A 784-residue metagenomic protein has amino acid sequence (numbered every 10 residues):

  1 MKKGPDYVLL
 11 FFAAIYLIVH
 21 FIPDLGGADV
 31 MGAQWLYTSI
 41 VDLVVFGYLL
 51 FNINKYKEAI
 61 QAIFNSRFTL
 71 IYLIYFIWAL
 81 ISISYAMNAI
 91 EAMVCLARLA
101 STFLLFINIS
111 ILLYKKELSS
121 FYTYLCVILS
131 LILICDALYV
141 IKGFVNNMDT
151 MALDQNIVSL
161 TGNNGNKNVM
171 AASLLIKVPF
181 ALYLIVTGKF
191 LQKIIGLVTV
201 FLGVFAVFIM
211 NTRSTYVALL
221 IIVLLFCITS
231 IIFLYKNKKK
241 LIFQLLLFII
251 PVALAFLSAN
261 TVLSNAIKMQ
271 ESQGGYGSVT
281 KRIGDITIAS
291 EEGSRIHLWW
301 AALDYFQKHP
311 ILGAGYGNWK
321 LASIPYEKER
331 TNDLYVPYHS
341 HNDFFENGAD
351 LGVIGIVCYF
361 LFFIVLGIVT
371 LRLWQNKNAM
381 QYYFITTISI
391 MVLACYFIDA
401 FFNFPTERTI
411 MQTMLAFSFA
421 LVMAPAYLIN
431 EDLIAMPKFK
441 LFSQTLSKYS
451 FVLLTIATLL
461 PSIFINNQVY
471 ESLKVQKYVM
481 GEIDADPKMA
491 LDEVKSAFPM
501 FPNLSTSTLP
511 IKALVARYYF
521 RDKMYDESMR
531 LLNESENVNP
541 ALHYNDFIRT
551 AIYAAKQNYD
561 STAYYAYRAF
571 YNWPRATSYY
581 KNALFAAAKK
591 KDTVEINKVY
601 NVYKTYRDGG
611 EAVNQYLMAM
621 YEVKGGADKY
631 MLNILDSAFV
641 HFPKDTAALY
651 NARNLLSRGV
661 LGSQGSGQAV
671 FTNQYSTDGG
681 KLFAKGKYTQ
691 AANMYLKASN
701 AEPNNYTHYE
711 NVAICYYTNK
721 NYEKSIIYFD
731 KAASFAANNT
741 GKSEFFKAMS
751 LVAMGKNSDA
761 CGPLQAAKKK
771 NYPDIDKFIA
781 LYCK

Functional and structural regions predicted by a protein language model:
M1-I81, M87-A97, L104-L131, L184-L197 (+16 more regions): Transmembrane signal-anchor hairpin modules in multi-pass inner-membrane enzymes, especially those that act on
K2-F21, V41-F51, L73-I83, V94-I111 (+8 more regions): Alpha-helical transmembrane segments of multi-pass inner-membrane proteins
S159-N163, V223, F256-W300, V475-E482: Flexible juxtamembrane loops connecting transmembrane helices in multi-pass membrane enzymes that build or modify
N166, G284-A289, S294-P337, F344-N347 (+1 more regions): TM-adjacent membrane-interface loops and short helices in multi-pass inner/ER membrane proteins
T508-L514, Y544-I548, T577-F585, A612-M618 (+5 more regions): Alpha-solenoid helical repeat scaffolds
V515-Y519, L531, D546-Y553, Y565 (+8 more regions): TPR/Sel1-like alpha-solenoid repeat signature
